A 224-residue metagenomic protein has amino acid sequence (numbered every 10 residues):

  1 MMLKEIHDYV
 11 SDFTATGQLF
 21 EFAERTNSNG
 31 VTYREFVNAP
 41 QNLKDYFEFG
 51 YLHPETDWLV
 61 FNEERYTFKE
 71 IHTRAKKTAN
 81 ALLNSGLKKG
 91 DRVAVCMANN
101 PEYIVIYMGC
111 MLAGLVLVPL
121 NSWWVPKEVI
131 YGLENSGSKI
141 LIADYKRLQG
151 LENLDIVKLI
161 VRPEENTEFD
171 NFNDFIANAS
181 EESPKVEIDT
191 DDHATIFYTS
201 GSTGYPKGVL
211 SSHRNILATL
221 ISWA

Functional and structural regions predicted by a protein language model:
M1-Q18, N84-S85, M108, L112-A177 (+1 more regions): Structural core segment of the AMP-binding/adenylate-forming
L3-E21, V37-D57, T73, K77: A short N-terminal helical cap/helix-turn-helix that marks the beginning of AMP-binding/adenylate-forming
E35-K44, E55-N100, I104-M108, V125-I130 (+1 more regions): Conserved AMP-binding/adenylate-forming core of the ANL superfamily
T67-K69, A194-I221: Conserved AMP-binding A3 loop
V93, G114, S202: Conserved G/P- and acidic residue-centered "switch" motifs that form tight phosphate/ATP-binding loops in soluble
Y103-M111, L117, I216, W223: Short hydrophobic alpha-helical segments of the AMP-binding
A179-Y198, Y205: Conserved pre-ATP/AMP-binding loop-to-beta segment of ANL
